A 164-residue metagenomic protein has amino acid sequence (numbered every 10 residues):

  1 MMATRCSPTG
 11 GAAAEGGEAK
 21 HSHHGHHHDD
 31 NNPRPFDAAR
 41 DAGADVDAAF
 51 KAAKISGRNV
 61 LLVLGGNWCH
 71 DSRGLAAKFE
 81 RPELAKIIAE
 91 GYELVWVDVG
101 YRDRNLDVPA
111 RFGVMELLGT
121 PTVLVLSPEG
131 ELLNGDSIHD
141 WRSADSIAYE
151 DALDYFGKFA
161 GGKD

Functional and structural regions predicted by a protein language model:
S7-G10: Bacterial signal peptide processing site
G17-D29: Histidine-centered metal-binding segments
A38-R58: A short beta-strand-turn-helix
S56-C69: Short active-site neighborhood of thiol/selenol oxidoreductases, capturing the structured segment around
L64-G66, L84-L106: Thiol-based oxidoreductase modules, predominantly thioredoxin-like and allied folds used for disulfide exchange
S72-I87: Typically the conserved alpha-helix immediately C-terminal to a functionally engaged Cys/Sec in thioredoxin-like
D103-L118, E129: Structural alpha/beta surface segment adjacent to cysteine/selenocysteine redox centers across thiol/disulfide enzymes
L117-D164: Non-catalytic, surface beta->alpha helical segment in thiol-disulfide oxidoreductase systems
